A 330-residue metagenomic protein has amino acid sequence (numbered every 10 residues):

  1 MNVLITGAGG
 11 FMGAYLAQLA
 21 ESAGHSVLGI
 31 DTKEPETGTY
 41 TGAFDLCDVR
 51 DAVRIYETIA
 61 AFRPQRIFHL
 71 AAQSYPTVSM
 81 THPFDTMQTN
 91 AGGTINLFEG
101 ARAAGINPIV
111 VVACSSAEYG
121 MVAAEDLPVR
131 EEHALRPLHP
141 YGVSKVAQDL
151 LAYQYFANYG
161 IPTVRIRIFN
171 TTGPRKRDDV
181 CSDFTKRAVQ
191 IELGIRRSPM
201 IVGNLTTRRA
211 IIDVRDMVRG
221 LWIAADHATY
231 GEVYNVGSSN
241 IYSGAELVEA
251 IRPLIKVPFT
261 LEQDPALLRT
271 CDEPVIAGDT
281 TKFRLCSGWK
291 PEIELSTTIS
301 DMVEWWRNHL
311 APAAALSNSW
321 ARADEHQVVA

Functional and structural regions predicted by a protein language model:
V3-S22: N-terminal Rossmann NAD(P)H-binding glycine-rich loop of SDR-like oxidoreductase domains
T41-D51: Rossmann-fold cofactor-recognition segment
V49-T89: NAD(P)H-binding glycine-rich loop region in Rossmannoid oxidoreductase-like domains and their noncatalytic homologs
T81-N96, A103, I109, A117-R165 (+1 more regions): Catalytic helix-loop patch of NAD(P)-dependent Rossmann-fold dehydrogenases
V122-P128, L150-R209, V214-R219, A225 (+2 more regions): NAD(P)-dependent short-chain dehydrogenase/reductase
P199-N204, V233-Y234, S243-E249, K256-V275 (+2 more regions): C-terminal "lid/loop" region of Rossmann-like NAD(P)-dependent oxidoreductases
M217, L221, V236, L247 (+2 more regions): Non-catalytic, hydrophobic alpha-helical segments
L295-A330: Amphipathic terminal alpha-helices
